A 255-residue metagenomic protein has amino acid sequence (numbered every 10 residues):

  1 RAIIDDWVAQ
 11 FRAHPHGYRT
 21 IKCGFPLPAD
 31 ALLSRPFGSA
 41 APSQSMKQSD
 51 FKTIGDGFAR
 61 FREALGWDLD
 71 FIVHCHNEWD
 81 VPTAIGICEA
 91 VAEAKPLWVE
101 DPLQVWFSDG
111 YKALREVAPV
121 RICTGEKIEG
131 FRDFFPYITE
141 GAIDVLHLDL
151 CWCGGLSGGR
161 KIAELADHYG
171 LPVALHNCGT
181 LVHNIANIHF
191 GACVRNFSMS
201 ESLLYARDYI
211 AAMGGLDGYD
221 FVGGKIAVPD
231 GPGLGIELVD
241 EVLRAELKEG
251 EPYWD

Functional and structural regions predicted by a protein language model:
R1-K112: Metal-dependent enolase-superfamily TIM-barrel catalytic cores that perform enediolate-based chemistry
H14, G24, A64, D68 (+6 more regions): Change "in soluble alpha/beta enzymes" to "in soluble alpha/beta proteins
E89, K95-W98, Q104-K225, P229: Shared catalytic-loop signature of beta/alpha-barrel
Y209, M213-D255: C-terminal extensions of enzymes
